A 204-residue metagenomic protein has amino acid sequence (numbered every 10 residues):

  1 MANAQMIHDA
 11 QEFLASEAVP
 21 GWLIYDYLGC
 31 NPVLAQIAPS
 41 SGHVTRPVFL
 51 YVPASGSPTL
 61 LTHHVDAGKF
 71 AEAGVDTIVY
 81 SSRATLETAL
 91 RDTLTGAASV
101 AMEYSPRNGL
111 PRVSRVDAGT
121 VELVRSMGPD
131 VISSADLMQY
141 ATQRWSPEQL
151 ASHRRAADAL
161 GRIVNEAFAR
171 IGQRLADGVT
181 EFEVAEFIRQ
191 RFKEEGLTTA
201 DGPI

Functional and structural regions predicted by a protein language model:
M1-D92, R162: N-terminal accessory/capping or targeting/presequence segment of soluble
A2-H8, T85-D201: Flexible, acidic/His-enriched mid-domain "rim/lid" segments that flank
I204: A short glycine-rich, hydrophobically flanked beta-strand micro-motif that places a catalytic Asp/Glu for divalent metal
